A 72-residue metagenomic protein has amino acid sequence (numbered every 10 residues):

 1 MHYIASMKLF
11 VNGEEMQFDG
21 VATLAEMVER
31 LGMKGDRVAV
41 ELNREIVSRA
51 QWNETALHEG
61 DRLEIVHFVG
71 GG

Functional and structural regions predicted by a protein language model:
M1-G71: Ubiquitin-like/PB1-type beta-grasp interaction modules and other compact soluble beta-rich domains
